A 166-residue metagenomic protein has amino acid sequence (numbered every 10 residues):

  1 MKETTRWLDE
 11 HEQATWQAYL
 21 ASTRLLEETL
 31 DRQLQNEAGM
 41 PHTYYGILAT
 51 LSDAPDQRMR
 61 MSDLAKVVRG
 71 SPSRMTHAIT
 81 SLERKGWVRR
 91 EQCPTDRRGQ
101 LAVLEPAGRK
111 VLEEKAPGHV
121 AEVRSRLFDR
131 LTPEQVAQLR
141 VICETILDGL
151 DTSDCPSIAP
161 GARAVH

Functional and structural regions predicted by a protein language model:
M1-A38, V165-H166: N-terminal leader segment of winged-helix/HTH proteins
M1-E10, P133-H166: C-terminal regulatory/oligomerization modules of transcriptional regulators
L26, L30, V68, V111-R130 (+1 more regions): Alpha-helical linker/hinge and terminal dimerization helices associated with HTH transcriptional regulators
E28-S71, C155-I158, V165-H166: N-terminal helix-turn-helix DNA-binding core of bacterial DNA-binding proteins
M61, I79-T80: Short, hydrophobic-biased segments on the C-terminal half of alpha helices that form "recognition helices"
T80-Q138: Charged, amphipathic alpha-helical coiled-coil/dimerization segments
